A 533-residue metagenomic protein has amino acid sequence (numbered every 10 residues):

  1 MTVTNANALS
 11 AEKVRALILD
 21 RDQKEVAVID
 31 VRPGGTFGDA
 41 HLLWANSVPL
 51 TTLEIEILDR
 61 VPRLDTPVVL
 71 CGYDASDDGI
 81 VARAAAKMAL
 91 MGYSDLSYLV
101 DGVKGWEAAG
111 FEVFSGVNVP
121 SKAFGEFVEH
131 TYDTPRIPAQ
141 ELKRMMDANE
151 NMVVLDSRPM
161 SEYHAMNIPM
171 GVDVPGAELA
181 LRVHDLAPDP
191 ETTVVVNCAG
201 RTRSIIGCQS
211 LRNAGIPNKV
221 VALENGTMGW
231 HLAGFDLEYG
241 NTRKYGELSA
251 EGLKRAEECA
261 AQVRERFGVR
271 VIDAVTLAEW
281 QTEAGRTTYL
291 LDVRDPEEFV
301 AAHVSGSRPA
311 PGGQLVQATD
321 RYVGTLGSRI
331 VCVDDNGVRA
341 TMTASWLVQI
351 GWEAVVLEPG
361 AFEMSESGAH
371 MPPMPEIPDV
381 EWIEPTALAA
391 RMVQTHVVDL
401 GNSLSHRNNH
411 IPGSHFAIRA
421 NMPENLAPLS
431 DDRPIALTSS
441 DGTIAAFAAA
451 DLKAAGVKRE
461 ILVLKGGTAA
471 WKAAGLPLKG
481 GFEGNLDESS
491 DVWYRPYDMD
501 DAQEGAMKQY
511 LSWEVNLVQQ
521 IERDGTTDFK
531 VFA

Functional and structural regions predicted by a protein language model:
M1-A27, V31-V153, S157-Y289, V293-H396 (+1 more regions): Rhodanese-like catalytic fold shared by cysteine-dependent sulfurtransferases and DSP/PTP-type phosphatases
